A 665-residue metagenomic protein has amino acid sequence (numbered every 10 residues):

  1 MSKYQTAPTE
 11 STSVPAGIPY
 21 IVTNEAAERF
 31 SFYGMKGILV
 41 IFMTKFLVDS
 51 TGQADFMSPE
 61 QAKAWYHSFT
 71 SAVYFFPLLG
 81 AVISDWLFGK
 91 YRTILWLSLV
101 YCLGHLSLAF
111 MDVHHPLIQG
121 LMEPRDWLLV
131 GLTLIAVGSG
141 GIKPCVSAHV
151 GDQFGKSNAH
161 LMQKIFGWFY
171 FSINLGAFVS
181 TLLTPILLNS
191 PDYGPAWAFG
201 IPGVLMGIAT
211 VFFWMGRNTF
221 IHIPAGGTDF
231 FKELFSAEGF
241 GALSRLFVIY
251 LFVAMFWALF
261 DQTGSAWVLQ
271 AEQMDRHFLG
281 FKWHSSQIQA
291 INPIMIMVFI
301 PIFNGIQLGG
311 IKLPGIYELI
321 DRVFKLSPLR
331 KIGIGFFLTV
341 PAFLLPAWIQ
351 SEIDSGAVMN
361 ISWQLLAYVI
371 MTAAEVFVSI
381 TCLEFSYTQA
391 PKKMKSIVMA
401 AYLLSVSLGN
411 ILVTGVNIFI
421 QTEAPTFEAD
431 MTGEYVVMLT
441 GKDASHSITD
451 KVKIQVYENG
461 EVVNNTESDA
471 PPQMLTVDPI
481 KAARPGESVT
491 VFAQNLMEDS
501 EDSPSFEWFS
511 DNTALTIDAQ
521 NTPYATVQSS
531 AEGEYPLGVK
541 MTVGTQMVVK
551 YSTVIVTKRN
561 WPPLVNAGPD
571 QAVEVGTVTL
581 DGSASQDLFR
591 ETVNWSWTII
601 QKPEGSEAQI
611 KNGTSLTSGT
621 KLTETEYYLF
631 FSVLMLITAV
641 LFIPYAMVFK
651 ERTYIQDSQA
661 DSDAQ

Functional and structural regions predicted by a protein language model:
M1-I21, K156-Q163, G167, S172 (+8 more regions): Intracellular loop-helix junctions on the cytosolic face of multi-pass helical membrane proteins
G37, L78-V82, F110, L175-S190 (+1 more regions): A gly/Pro-rich, aromatic-decorated transmembrane alpha-helix motif that marks the paired, flexible gating helices
H67-D85, A290-F303: Central cavity-lining transmembrane alpha-helices of secondary-active solute carriers, predominantly the Major
L99-M122, F337-G356: C-terminal ends and interior cores of transmembrane alpha-helices in multi-pass membrane transporters/permeases
Q119-I142, S355-F377: Hydrophobic core of transmembrane alpha-helices in multi-pass small-molecule transporters, especially MFS/SLC-type
P425, F506-V527, N594-S618: Surface-exposed, flexible coil segments in extracellular/virion-facing regions
E461-D478, W561-P569: Proline-enriched interdomain boundary motifs that mark the N-terminal boundary and often initiate the first structured
F492-S500, D581-F589, I600: Acidic, Ser/Thr
